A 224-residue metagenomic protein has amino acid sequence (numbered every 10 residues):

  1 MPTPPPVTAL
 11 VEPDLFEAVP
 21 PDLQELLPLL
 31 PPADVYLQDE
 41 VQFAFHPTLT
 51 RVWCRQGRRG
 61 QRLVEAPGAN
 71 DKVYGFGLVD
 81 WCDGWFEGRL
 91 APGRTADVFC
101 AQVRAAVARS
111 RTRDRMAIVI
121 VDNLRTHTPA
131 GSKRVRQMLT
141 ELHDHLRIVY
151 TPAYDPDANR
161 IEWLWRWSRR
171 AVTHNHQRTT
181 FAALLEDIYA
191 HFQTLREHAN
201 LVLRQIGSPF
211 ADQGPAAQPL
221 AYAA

Functional and structural regions predicted by a protein language model:
M1-A224: Short functional hotspots at interaction and active-site rims
